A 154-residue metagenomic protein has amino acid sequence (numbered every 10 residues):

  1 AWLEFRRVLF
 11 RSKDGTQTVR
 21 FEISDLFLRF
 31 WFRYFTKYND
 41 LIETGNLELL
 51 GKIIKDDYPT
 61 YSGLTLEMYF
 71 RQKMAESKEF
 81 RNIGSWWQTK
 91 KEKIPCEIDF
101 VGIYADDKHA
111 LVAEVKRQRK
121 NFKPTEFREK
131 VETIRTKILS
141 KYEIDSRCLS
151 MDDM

Functional and structural regions predicted by a protein language model:
W2-E4, V8-L9: Short, small-residue-biased leader/transition segments that mark boundaries at the very start of proteins
D14-M154: A cross-kingdom feature that marks ATP-driven nucleic-acid transaction machinery
